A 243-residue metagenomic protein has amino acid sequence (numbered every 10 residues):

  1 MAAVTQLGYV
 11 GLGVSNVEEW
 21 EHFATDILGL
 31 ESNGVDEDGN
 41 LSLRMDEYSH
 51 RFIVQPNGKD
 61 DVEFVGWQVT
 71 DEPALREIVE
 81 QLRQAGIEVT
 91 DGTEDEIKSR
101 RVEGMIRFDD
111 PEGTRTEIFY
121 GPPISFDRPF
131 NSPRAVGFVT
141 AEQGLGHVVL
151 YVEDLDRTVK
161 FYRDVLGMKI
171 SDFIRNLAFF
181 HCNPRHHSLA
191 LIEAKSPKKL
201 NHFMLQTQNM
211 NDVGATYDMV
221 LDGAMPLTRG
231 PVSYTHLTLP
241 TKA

Functional and structural regions predicted by a protein language model:
A2, G8-H50, E96, L150-S188 (+2 more regions): Core segments of cupin and vicinal oxygen chelate
Q6-S15, N57-R83, G104-D110, G144-E153 (+2 more regions): Vicinal oxygen chelate
L7, L30, L43, F52-V54 (+7 more regions): Short, structured motif recognition centered on aromatic/hydrophobic residues
F52, T114, F126, V136 (+1 more regions): Intrinsic, low-complexity N-terminal interaction/targeting segments
G92-S99, S132-A135: Asp-box/WD-like beta-propeller blade repeats and closely related beta-sheet repeat scaffolds
R100-P123: Internal, well-ordered alpha/beta segment that forms a basic, Gly-enriched binding/recognition surface
F126-E153: Surface-exposed beta-loop interaction hotspot
T235-T241: Conserved small/polar residues in nucleotide/adenosyl-binding loops
